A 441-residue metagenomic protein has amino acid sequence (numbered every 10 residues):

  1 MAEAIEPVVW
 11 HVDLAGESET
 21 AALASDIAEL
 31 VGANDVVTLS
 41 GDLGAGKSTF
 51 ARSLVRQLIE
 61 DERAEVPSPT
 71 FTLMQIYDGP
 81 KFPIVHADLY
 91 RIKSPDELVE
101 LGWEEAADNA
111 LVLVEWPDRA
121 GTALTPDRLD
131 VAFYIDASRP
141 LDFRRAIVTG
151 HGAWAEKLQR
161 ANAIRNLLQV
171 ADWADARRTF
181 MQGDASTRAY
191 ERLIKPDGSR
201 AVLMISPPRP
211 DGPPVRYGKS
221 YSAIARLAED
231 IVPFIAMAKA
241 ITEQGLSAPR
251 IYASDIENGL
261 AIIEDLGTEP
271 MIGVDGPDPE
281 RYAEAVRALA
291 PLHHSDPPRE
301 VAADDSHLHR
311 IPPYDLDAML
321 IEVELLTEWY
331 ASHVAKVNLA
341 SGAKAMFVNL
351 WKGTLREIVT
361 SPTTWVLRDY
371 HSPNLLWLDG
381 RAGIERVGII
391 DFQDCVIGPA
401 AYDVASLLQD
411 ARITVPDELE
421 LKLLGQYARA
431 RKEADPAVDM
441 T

Functional and structural regions predicted by a protein language model:
A2-I5, W10, E104-I164: Short phosphate-coordinating micro-motif centered on Lys-Gly-acidic
K47: Conserved lysine of the Walker
V66, T70, M74-D118: Conserved nucleotide-sensing/catalytic segment adjacent to the nucleotide-binding pocket in NTP-handling enzymes
A171-P196, E229: ATP-binding glycine-rich phosphate-binding loop
T187-I194, V202-L203, L292, W351-Y402 (+1 more regions): Active-site acidic catalytic loop and adjacent metal/ATP-binding pocket of ATP-dependent phosphoryl transfer enzymes
L193-L325, A331-S332, T360: ATP-binding pocket architecture of kinase catalytic cores
P297-P312, D317-A318, E322-V366, D379-R381 (+1 more regions): An alpha-helical support segment within catalytic cores of ATP-dependent transferases
L325-V334, A400-A437: Active-site activation/catalytic loop segments of kinase-like enzymes and analogous catalytic loops in related
